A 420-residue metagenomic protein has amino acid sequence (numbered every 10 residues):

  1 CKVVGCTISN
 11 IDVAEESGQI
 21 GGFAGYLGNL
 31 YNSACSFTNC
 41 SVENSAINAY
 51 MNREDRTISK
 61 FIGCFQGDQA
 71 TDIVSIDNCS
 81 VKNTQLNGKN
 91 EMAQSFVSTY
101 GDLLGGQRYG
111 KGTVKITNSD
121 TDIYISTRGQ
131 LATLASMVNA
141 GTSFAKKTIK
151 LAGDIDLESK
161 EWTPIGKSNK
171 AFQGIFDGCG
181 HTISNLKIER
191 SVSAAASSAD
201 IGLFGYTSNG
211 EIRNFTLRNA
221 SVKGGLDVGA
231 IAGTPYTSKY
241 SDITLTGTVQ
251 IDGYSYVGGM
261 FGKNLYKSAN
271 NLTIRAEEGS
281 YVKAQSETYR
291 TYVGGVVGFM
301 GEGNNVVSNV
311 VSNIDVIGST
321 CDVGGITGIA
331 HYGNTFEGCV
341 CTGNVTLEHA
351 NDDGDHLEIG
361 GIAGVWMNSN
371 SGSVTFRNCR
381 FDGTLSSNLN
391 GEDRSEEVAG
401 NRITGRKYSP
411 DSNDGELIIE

Functional and structural regions predicted by a protein language model:
C1-E420: Surface-exposed repetitive/solenoidal architectures
